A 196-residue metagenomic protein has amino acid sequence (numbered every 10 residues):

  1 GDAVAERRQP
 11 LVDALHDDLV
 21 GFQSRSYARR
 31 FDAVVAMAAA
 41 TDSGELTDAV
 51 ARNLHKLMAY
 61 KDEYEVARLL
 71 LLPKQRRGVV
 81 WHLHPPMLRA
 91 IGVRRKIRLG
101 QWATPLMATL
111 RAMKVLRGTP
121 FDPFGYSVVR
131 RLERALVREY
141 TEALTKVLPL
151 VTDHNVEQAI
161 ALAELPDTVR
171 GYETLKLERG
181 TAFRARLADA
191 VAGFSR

Functional and structural regions predicted by a protein language model:
G1-R196: Active-site loops and adjacent core secondary-structure elements that bind or stabilize anionic groups
